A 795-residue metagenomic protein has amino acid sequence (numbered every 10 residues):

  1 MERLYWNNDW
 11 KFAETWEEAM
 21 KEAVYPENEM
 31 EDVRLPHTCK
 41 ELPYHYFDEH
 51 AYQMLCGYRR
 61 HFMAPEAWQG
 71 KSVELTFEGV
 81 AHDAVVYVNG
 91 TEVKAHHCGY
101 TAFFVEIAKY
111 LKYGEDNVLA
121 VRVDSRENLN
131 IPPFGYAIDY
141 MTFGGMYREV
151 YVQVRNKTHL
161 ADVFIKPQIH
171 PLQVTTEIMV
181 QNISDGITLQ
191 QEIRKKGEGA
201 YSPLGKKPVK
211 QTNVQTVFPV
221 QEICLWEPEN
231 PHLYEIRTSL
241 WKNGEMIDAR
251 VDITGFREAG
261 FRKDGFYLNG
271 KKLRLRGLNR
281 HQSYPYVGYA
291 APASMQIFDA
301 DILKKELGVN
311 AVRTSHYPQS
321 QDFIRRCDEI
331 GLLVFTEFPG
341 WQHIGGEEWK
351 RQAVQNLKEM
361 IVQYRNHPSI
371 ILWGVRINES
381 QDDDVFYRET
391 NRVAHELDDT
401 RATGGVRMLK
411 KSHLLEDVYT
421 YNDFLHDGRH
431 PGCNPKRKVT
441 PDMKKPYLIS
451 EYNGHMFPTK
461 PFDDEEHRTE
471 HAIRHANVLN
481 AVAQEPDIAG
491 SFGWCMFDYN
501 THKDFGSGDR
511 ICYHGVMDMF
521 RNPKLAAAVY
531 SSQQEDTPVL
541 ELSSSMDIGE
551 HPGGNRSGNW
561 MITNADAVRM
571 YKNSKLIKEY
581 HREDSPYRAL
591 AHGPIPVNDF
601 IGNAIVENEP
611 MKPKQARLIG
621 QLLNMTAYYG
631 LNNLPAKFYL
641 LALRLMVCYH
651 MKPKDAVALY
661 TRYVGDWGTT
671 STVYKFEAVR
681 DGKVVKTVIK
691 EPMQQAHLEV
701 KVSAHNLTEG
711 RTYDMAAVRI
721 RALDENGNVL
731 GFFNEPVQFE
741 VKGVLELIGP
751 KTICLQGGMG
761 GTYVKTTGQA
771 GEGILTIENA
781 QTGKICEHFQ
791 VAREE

Functional and structural regions predicted by a protein language model:
M1-P43, R122, E198, A472-L479 (+3 more regions): Accessory carbohydrate-binding/adhesion or oligomerization-edge regions at the termini of glycan-active proteins
R3-W16, T38, E49, Q53-L160 (+6 more regions): Accessory beta-strand-rich segments of carbohydrate-active enzymes
P36-T76, A81-V88, K94-H97, F104 (+8 more regions): Active-site-adjacent substrate/metal-binding segments within catalytic domains of carbohydrate-active enzymes
V88, L172-P208, T216, G558-E579 (+3 more regions): Beta-strand-rich binding/interaction modules
K112-D116, M179-G260, D681: Extended acidic/polar, glycine-enriched regions that form or flank non-catalytic beta-rich accessory modules
T175, D299-K305, A311-N559, S574 (+1 more regions): Substrate-binding/catalytic cleft of secreted carbohydrate-active enzymes, primarily glycoside hydrolases
E177-M179, R237-S239, M561-T563, D714-G731 (+1 more regions): Beta-strand-rich structural segments
I187-Q190, E229-Y234, R556, N564 (+5 more regions): Short flexible loop/turn segments that cap and initiate beta-strands
